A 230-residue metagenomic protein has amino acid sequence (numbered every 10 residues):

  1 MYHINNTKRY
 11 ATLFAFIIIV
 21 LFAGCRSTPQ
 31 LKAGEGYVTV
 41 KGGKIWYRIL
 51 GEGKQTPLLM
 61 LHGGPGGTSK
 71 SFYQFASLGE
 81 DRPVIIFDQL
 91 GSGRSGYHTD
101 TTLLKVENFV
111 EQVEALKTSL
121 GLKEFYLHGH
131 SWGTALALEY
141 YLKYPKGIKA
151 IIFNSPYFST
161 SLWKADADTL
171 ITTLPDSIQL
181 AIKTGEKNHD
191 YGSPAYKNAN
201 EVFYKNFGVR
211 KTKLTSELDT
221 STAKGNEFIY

Functional and structural regions predicted by a protein language model:
Y2-T12: Bacterial N-terminal signal peptides that target proteins for export
L21-G24: C-terminal motif of bacterial Sec signal peptides marking the signal peptidase cleavage site
T28-K44: N-terminal cap/lid segment of alpha/beta-hydrolase-fold proteins
G42-Y97: Conserved HGGG/HGGXW glycine-rich cap/lid loop of the alpha/beta-hydrolase fold
Q89-W132: Active-site loop/oxyanion-hole signature of alpha/beta-hydrolase fold enzymes
K123-D166: Conserved hydrolase catalytic core segment
I151-N188: Flexible "cap/lid" loop of the alpha/beta hydrolase fold
K183-Y230: Alpha/beta-hydrolase
